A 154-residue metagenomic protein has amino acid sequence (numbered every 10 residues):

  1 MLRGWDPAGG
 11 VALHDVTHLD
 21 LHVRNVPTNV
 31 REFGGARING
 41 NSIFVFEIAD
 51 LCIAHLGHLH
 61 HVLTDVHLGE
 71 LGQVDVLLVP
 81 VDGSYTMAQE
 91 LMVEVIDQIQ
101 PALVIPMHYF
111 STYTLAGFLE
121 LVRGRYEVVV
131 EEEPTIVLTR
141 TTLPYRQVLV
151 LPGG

Functional and structural regions predicted by a protein language model:
M1-G72, S84-E90, E131-G154: Core dinuclear metal-dependent hydrolase active-site scaffold
H18, A49-L51, V76-L78, E120-R125: N-terminal start-of-chain detector that recognizes signal peptides and the immediate post-cleavage beginning
V45-E47, G69, D75-L78, I99-L103 (+1 more regions): Short, surface-exposed linear patches
G72-Q73, V95, L121-V122: Glycine-rich, phosphate-binding/catalytic loops in enzymes
D75-V79, G83, M92-Y109: Proline-aspartate-enriched helix->loop->beta-strand connector
I99-G154: Accessory terminal helices/loops
